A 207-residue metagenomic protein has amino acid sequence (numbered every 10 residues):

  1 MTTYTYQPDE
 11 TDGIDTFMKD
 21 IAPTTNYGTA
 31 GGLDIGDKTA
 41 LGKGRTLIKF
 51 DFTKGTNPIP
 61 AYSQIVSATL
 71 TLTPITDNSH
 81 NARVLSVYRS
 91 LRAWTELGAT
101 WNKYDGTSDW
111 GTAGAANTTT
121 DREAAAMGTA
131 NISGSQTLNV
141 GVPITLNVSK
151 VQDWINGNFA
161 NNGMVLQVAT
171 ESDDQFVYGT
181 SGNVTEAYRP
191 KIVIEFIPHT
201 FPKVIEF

Functional and structural regions predicted by a protein language model:
M1-P58, T170-E171, G182-R189, V193-F207: Flexible, small-residue-rich N-terminal segments that precede or flank a structured functional core
Y6-P8, Y27, T76-N156: Beta-strand-rich interaction/scaffold domains
K43-T46, V66, N81-R83, A160-N162 (+1 more regions): Residues that flank catalytic or metal-binding motifs in active/ligand-binding sites
F50, Y62-T76, I192: A short beta-strand element within beta-rich, extracytoplasmic domains of secreted/secretory-pathway proteins
K54, L72-T76, L91, F196-P198: Beta-strand elements of well-folded, non-transmembrane domains
K54-V66, D153-N156: Extracellular/lumenal carbohydrate-interaction signature centered on repeated Trp-anchored short motifs
P60, N78-A82, S172-T180: Extracytoplasmic/secreted cell-surface and envelope-processing proteins
K150-T185, E195-P198: Ser/Thr/Pro-rich, low-complexity mucin-like regions that serve as glycosylated stalks/linkers or repetitive adhesive
